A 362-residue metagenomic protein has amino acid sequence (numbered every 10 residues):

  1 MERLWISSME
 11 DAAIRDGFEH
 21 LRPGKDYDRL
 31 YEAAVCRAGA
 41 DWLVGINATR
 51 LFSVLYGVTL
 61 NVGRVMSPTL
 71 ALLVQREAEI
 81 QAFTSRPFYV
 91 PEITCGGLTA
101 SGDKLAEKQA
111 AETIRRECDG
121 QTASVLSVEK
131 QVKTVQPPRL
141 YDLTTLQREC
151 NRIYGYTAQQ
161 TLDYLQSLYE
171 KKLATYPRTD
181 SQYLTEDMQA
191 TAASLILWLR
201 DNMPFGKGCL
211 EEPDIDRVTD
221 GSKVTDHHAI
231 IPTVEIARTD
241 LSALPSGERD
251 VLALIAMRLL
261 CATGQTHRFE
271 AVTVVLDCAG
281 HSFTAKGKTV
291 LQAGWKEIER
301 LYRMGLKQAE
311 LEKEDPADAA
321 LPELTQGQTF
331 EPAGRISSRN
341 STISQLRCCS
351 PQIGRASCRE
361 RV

Functional and structural regions predicted by a protein language model:
M1-R361: Toprim catalytic domain recognition across nucleic-acid enzymes
